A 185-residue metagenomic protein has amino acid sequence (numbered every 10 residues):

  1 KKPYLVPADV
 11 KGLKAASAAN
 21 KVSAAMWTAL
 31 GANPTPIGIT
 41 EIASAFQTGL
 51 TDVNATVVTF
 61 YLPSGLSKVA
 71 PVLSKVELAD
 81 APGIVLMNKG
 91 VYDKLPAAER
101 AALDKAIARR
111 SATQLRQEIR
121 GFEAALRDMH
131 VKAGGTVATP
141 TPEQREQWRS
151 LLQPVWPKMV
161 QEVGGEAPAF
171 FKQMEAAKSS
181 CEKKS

Functional and structural regions predicted by a protein language model:
K1-S185: N-terminal secretory/targeting leader peptides
